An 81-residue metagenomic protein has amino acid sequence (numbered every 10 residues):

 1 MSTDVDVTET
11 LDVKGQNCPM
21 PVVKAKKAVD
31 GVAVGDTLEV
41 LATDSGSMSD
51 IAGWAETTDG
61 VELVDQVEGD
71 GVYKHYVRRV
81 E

Functional and structural regions predicted by a protein language model:
S2-E81: Acidic, polar-rich N-terminal leader regions of halophilic archaeal proteins
